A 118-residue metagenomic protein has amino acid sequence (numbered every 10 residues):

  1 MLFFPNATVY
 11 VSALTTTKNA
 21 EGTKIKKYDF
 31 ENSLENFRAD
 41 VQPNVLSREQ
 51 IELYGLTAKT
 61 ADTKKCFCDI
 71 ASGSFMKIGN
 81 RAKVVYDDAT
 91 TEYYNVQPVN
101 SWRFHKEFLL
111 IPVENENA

Functional and structural regions predicted by a protein language model:
M1-D29: Active-site-proximal polar cores
K26-A118: Short, conserved turn/kink motifs that form compact alpha/beta structural patches or helix kinks used as
